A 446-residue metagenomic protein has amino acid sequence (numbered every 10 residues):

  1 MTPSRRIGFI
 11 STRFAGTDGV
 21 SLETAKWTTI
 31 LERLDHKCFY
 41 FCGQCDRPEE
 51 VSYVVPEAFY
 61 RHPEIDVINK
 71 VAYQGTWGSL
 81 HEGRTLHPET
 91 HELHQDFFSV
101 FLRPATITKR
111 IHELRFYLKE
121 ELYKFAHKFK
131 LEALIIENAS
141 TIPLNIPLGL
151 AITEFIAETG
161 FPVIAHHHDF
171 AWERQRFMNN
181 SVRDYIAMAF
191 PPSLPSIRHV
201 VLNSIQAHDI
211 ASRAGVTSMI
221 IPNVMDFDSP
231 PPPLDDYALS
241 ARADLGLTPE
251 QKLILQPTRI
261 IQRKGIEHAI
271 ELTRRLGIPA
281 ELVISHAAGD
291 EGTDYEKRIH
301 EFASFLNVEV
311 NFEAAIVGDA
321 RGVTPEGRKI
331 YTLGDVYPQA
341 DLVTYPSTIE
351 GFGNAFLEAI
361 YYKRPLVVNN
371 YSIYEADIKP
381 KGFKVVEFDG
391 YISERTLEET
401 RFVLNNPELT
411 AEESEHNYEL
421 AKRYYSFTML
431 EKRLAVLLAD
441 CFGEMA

Functional and structural regions predicted by a protein language model:
P3, I30-R33, K37-A133, F305 (+1 more regions): A conserved catalytic-core segment of Leloir-type glycosyltransferases
W172, Y185-S240: Donor nucleotide-sugar binding/catalytic pocket of nucleotide-sugar-dependent glycosyltransferases
L239-A243, L247-K264, I270-T273, V283-I284: Conserved donor-binding/catalytic core segment of Leloir-type glycosyltransferases
T248, T293-D335: Nucleotide-activated donor-binding/catalytic signature segment of Leloir-type glycosyltransferases, i.e., the conserved
T348: Aromatic "clamp/platform" in nucleotide-sugar-dependent glycosyltransferases that forms part of the donor/acceptor
P365-N369, V385-V386: Short hydrophobic beta-strand element within catalytic cores of glycosyltransferases and related nucleotide-activated
E375-R401, L409-A411: Change "using UDP/GDP/dTDP sugars" to "using nucleotide sugars
N405-A439: A charged, aromatic-enriched C-terminal amphipathic alpha-helix characteristic of glycosyltransferases across folds
